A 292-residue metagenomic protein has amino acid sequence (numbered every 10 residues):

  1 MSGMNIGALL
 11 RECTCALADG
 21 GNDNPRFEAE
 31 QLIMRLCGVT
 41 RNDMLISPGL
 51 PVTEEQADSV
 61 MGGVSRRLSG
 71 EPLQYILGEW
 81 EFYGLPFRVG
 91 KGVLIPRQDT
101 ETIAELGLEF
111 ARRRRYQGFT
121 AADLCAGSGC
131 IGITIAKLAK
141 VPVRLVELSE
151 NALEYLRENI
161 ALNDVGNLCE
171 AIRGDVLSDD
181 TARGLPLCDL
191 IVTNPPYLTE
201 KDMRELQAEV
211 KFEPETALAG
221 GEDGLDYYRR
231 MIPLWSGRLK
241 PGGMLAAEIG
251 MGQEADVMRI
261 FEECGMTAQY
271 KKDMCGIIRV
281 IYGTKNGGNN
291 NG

Functional and structural regions predicted by a protein language model:
M1-L45: Non-catalytic accessory regions of SAM-dependent methyltransferases
L17, A111, I160, D164 (+2 more regions): Conserved hydrophobic residues forming the short capping helix/wall of the S-adenosyl-L-methionine
L32, G70, T100, I131 (+4 more regions): Residue-level signal for inorganic ion chemistry
M34-F110: Conserved AdoMet
E101-R204: Conserved SAM/SAH cofactor-binding pocket of Class I
Y197-Y227: Mobile active-site "lid"/loop adjacent to the S-adenosyl-L-methionine
E222-T284: Conserved Class I SAM-dependent methyltransferase catalytic core
Y282-G292: C-terminal lobe and adjacent flexible extensions of AdoMet/dcAdoMet transferase-like proteins
